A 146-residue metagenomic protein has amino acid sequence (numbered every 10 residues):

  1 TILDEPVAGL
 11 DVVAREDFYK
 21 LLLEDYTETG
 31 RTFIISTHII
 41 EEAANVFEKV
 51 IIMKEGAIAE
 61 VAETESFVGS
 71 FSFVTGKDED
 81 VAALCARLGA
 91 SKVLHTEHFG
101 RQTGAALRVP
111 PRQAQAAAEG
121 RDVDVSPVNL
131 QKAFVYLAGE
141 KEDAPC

Functional and structural regions predicted by a protein language model:
V7-A8: Short loop immediately C-terminal to the Walker-B catalytic DE motif in ABC-type ATPase nucleotide-binding domains
V12-A14: Helix N-cap at the start of a conserved alpha-helix in ABC-type nucleotide-binding domains
E16-T29: Helical segment within the ABC ATPase nucleotide-binding domain
G30-I39: Conserved H-loop
I40-N45: A short, surface-exposed alpha-helical micro-motif characterized by mixed small hydrophobic and charged/polar residues
V61-A62: ABC ATPase "signature
K92-H95, F99-C146: C-terminal coupling/interaction segments
